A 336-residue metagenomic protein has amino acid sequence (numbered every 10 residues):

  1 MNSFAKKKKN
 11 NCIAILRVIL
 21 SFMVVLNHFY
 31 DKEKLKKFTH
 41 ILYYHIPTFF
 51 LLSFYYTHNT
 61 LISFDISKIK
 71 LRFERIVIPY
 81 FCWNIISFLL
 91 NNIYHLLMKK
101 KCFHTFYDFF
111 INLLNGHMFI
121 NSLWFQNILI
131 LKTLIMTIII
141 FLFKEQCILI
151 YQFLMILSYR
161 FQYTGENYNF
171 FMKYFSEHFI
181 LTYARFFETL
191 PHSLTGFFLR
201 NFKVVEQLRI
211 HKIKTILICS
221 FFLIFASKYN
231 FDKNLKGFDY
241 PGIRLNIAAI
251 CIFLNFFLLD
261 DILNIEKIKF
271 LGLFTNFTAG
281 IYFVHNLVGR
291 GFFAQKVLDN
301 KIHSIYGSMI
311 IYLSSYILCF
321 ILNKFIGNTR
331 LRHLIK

Functional and structural regions predicted by a protein language model:
M1-N167, L298-K336: Membrane-cytosol interface segments of multi-pass membrane proteins, especially ER/Golgi lipid-handling enzymes
A5-C12, D31-F38, K173-Y183, K236-D239 (+3 more regions): Membrane-interfacial loop-to-transmembrane-helix junctions in polytopic alpha-helical membrane proteins
N11-V18, Y44-P47, L149-I150, T182 (+4 more regions): Alpha-helical transmembrane segments of integral membrane proteins
S21-N27, F50-Y56, N84, P191 (+4 more regions): Helical transmembrane-bundle signal
K34-I46, L114-I128, Y163-H192, A226-C251 (+1 more regions): Interfacial loop-to-helix transition and helix-capping segments at the boundaries of transmembrane helices
T57-F64, I138-E145, T195-E206, K228-N230 (+2 more regions): Structural signal for the C-terminal ends of transmembrane alpha-helices and the immediately following loop
S193, F197, I250, R290 (+1 more regions): Transmembrane alpha-helical segments of multi-pass membrane transport proteins and ion-pumping complexes
N201-G272, F277-G280, L287-K296, K301-S308: Alpha-helical transmembrane segments and terminal signal-anchor/GPI-anchor hydrophobic tails, characterized by long
